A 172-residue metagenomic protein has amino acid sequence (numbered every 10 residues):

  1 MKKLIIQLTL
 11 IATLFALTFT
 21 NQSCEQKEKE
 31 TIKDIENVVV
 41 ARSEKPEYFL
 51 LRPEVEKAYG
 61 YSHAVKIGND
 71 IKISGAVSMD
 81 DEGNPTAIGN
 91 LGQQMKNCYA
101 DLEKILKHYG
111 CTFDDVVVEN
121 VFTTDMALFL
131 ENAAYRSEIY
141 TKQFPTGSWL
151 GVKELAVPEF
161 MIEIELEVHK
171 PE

Functional and structural regions predicted by a protein language model:
M1-T9: Bacterial N-terminal signal peptides that target proteins for export
T9-T18: Bacterial N-terminal signal peptides
L17-A100, K104-Y109, D114, T123-E172: N-terminal presequence-like segments and the immediate start of the first folded domain
V117-E119: Surface-exposed aromatic
